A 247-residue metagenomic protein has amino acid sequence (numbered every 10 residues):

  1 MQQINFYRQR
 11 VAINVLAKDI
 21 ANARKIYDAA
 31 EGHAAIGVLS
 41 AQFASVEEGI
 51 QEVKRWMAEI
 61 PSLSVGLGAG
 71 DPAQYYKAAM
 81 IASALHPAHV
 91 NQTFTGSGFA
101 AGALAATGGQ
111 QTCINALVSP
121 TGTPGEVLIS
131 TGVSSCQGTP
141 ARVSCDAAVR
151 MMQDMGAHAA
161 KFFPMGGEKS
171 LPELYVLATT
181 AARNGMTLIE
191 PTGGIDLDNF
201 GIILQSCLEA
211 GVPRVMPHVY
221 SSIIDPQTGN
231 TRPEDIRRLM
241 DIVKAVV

Functional and structural regions predicted by a protein language model:
M1-N91, D146-D154, E168-Y175, L197 (+1 more regions): Conserved N-terminal beta1-alpha1 strand-loop-helix module at the mouth
A34-Q42, P87-F99, P120-T123, F163-G167 (+1 more regions): Glycine-rich phosphate-binding active-site loops on the catalytic face of alpha/beta enzymes
W56, A79-S83, A103-A105, I224-V247: C-terminal helical cap(s) of enzyme catalytic domains, especially alpha/beta-barrels
L67-A69, E190-I195, Y220-S221: Glycine-rich beta-strand-to-loop/alpha-helix junction loops that act as flexible
D71-G167, A182-N184: Conserved anion-binding
A141-D146, L171-A178, R232-I236: Charged helix-capping and loop-helix junction motifs
F162-T192, A245: Glycine/serine-rich loop-strand microenvironments at binding/catalytic pocket rims
I203: Conserved, mostly hydrophobic/aromatic
